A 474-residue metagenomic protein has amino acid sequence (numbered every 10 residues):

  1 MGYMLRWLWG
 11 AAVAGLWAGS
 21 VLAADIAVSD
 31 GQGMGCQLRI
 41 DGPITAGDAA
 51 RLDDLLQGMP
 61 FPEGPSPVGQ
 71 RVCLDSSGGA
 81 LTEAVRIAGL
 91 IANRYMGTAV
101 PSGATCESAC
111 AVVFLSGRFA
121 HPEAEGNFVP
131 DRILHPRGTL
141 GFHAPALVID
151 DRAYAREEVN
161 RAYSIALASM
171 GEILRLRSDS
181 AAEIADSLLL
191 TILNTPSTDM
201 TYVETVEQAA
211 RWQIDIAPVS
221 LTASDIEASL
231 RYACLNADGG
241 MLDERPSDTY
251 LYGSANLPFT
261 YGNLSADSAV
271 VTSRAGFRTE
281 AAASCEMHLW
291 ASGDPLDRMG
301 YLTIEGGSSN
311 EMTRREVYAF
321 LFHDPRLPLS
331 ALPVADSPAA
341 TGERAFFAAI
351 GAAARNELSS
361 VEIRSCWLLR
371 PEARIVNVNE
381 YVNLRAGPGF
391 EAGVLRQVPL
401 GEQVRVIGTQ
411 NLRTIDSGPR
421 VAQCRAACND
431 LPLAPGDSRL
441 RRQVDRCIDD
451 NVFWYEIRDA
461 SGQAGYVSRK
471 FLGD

Functional and structural regions predicted by a protein language model:
M1-W9: Bacterial N-terminal signal peptides that target proteins for export
A24-P136: Cleft-lining beta-strand/loop regions that shape enzyme active-site pockets
Q70-R71, H143-A233: Charged, glycine-interspersed solvent-exposed loop segments at helix/strand-loop junctions that cap or gate access
G117-I149, D215-A223: Gly/Pro- and small hydrophobic-enriched strand-loop and loop-to-helix capping segments that sit at the rims
T249-A373, N377-E380, G465: Non-catalytic terminal regions of proteins
A353-P371, R425-D474: Boundary regions of SH3-family modules and the immediately adjacent low-complexity/disordered segments in eukaryotic
G387-Q410, I415-G418, A422-Q423, A427-P435: SH3/SH3-like (including bacterial SH3b) beta-barrel domains that bind proline-rich motifs or cell-wall ligands
